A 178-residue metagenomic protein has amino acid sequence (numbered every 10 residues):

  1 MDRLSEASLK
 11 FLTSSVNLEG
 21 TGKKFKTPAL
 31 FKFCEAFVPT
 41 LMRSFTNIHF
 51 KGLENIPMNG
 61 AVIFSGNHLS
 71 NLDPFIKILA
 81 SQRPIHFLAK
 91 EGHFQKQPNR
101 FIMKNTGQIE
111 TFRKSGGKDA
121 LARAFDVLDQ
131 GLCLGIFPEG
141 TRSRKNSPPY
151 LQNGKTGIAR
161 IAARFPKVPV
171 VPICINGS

Functional and structural regions predicted by a protein language model:
D2-K51, I76, Q97-T106: A transmembrane-helix-recognition feature enriched in membrane-embedded lipid enzymes and envelope glyco-/phospholipid
T27, S44-S178: Soluble catalytic domains of membrane acyltransferases
